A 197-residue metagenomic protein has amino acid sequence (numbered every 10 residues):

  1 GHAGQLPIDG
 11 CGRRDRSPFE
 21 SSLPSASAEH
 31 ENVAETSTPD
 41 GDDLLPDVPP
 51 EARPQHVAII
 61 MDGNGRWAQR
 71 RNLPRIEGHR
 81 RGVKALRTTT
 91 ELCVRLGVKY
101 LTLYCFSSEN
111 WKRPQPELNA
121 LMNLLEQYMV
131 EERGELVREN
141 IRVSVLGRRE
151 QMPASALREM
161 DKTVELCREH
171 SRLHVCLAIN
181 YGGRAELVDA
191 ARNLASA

Functional and structural regions predicted by a protein language model:
H2-Q5, H30: Low-complexity, intrinsically disordered or signal/transmembrane-proximal segments
C11-R14, P18-A197: Flexible, compositionally biased loop and terminal segments
